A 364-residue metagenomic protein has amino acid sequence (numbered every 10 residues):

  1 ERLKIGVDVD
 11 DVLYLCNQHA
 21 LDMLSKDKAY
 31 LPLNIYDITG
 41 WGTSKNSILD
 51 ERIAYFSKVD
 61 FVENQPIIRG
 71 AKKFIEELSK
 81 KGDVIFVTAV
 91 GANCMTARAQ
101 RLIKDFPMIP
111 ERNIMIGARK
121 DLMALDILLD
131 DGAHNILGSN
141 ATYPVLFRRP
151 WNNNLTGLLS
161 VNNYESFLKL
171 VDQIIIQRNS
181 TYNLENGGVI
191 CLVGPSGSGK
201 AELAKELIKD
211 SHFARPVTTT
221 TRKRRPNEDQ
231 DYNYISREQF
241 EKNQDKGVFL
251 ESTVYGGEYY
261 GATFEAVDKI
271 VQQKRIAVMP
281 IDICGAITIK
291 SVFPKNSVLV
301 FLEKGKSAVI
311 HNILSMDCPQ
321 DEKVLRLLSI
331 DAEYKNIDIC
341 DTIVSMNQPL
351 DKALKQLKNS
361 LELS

Functional and structural regions predicted by a protein language model:
E1-I53, N186-L192, G197-H212: Active-site neighborhood of HAD-like aspartate-dependent phosphohydrolases
K45-D60, T220-A277, I283: ATP-dependent small-molecule kinase phosphotransfer cores that center on conserved nucleotide phosphate-binding segments
V62-I67, A71-L102, I276: Substrate-recognition element of Asp-dependent hydrolases with the DxDx(T/V) motif
N113-S139: Conserved Lys-Pro-Asp/Glu-containing loop-to-beta segment of HAD-superfamily phosphomonoesterases, centered on
L129-E165: Acidic, Mg2+-coordinating phosphoryl-transfer loop and its flanking beta/alpha structural elements, shared across
T220-K223, I283-G285, E303-V309, P349-L350: Conserved nucleotide-binding/hydrolysis micro-motifs of P-loop NTPases
V278-D282, F293-L314: Conserved phosphate-donor/acceptor-positioning beta-strand/loop module used by diverse small-molecule
S315-L363: Small-molecule kinase domains that catalyze NTP-dependent phosphoryl transfer to phosphate-bearing small molecules
